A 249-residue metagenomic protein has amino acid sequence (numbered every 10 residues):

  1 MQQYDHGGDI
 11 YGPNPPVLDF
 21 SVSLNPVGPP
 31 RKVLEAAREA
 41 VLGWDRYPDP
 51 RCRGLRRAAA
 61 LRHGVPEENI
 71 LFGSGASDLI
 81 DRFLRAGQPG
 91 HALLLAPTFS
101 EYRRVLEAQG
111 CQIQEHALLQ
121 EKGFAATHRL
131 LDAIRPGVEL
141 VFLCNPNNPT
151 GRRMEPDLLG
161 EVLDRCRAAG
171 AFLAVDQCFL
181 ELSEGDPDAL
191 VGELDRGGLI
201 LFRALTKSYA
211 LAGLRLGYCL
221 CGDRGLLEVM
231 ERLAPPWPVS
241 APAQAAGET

Functional and structural regions predicted by a protein language model:
M1-R46, A58, G137: N-terminal "arm"/small-domain region of PLP-dependent enzymes with the aminotransferase-like
P29-P30, G198-T249: PLP-dependent aminotransferase class I/II
P48, A60-R82: Short loop-beta-helix segment that forms the pyridoxal 5′-phosphate
P66-I70, H91, Q177, G197-G198: Short acidic capping loops at alpha-helix termini that bridge into adjacent secondary structure
G75-R85, V175-F179, S183-E184: Glycine/small-residue-rich loop that forms an oxyanion/phosphate-binding "nest" at active or ligand-binding sites
A86-E107: Conserved PLP-anchoring active-site segment centered on the Schiff-base-forming lysine
Q109, A168-A169, R196-G197: Helix C-cap/helix->beta junction micro-motif
Q114, E121-E184: Active-site phosphate-binding strand-loop segment of PLP-dependent enzymes
